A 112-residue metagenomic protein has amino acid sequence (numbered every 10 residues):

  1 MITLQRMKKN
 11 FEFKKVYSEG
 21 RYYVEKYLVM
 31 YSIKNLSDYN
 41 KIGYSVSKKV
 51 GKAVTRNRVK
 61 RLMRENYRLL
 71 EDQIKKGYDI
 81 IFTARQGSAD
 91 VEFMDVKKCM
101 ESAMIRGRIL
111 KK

Functional and structural regions predicted by a protein language model:
M1-K112: Positively charged, solvent-exposed patches that mediate nucleic-acid binding
